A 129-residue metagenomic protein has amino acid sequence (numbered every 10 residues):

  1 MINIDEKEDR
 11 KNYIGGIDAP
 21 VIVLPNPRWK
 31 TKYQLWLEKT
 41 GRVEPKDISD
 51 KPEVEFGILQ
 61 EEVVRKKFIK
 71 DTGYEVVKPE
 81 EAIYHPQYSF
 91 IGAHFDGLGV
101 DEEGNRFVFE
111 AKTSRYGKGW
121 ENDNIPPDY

Functional and structural regions predicted by a protein language model:
M1-L59: Charged, glycine-rich intrinsically disordered N-terminal tails and low-complexity linkers that flank
N3, N26, K66, G73-Y74: Homeobox/homeodomain signature
Q34, R65-K66: Short glycine-/small-residue-rich flexible loop motifs, especially phosphate/cofactor-binding loops
I58, V63-R65, D71-Y129: Mg2+/Mn2+-dependent nuclease catalytic core
